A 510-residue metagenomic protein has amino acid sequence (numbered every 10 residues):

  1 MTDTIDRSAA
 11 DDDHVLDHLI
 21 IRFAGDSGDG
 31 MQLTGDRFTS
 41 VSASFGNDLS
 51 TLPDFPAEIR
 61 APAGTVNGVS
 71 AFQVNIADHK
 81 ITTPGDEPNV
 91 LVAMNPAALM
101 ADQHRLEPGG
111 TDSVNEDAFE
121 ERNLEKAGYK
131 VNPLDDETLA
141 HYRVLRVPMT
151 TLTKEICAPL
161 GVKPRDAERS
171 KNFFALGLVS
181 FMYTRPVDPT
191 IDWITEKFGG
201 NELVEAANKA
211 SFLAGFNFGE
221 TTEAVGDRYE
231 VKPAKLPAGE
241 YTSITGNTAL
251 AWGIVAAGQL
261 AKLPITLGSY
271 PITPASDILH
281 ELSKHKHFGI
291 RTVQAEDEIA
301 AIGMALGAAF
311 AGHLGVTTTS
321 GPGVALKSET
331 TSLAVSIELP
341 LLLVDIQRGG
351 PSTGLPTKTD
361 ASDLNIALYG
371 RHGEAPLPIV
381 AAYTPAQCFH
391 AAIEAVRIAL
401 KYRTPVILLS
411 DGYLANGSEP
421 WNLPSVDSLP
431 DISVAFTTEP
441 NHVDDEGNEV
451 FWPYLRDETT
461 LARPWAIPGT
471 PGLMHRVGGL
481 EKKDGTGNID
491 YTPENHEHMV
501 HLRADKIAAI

Functional and structural regions predicted by a protein language model:
M1-A261: Active-site cofactor/cluster-binding pocket
H18-L106, W252, I265, T273-Y369 (+1 more regions): Thiamine diphosphate
H18-L19, E155-A158, A224-G239, A257-P264 (+4 more regions): Gly-rich Lys/Arg/Thr-decorated short loops/hinges at beta-loop-alpha junctions or inter-strand turns that position
F55-P56, I194, S211, K232-K235 (+4 more regions): A glycine-rich phosphate-binding loop feature that marks nucleotide/adenosyl-phosphate handling sites
L91, L139-Y142, R146-T150, K358-I407 (+3 more regions): Conserved thiamine diphosphate
R122-G128, I156-C157, S328, P351-T357 (+1 more regions): Glycine-rich, charge-decorated loop segments at or immediately adjacent to ligand/cofactor-binding or catalytic sites
L236, I244-G253, A261, A391 (+1 more regions): Flexible, low-complexity linker and terminal segments
S243-N247, P271-P274, Q294-I299, L355-S362 (+1 more regions): A general structural motif
